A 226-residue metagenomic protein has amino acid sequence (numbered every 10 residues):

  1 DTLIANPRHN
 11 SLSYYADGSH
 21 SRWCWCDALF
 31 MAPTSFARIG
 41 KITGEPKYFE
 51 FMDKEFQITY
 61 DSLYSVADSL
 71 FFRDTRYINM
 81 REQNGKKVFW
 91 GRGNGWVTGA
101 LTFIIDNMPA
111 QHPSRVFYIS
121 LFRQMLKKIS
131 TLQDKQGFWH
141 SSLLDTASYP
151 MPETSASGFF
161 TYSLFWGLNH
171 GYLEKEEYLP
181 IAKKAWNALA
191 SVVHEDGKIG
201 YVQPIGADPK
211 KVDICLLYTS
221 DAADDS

Functional and structural regions predicted by a protein language model:
D1, M31-E45, W96-S114, G158-L173: Well-ordered alpha-helical scaffold segments within catalytic/enzyme domains
D1-S13, P46-R73, I119-G137, I181-K198: Long, well-ordered core segments of solenoidal/helical folds
S13-G18, D74-K87, H140-S148, L216: Acidic/His metal-coordination segments adjacent to aromatic residues that form catalytic metal sites in metalloenzymes
W23-T34, V88-F103, M151-Y162, I181 (+1 more regions): Aromatic- and histidine-enriched alpha-helix N-cap/loop-to-helix transition segments that scaffold the rims
N79-M80, N84-K135, W139-L143: Aromatic-anchored, glycine/proline-accented short structural segments that stabilize local strand-turns or short
F122-A182: A beta-strand-loop signature enriched in Asp, Gly, Thr, and Trp that corresponds to the sialidase/neuraminidase Asp-box
D196-V212: A glycine-biased, small/acidic residue-tolerant capping/turn segment at secondary-structure junctions
Y218-S226: Conserved small/polar residues in nucleotide/adenosyl-binding loops
